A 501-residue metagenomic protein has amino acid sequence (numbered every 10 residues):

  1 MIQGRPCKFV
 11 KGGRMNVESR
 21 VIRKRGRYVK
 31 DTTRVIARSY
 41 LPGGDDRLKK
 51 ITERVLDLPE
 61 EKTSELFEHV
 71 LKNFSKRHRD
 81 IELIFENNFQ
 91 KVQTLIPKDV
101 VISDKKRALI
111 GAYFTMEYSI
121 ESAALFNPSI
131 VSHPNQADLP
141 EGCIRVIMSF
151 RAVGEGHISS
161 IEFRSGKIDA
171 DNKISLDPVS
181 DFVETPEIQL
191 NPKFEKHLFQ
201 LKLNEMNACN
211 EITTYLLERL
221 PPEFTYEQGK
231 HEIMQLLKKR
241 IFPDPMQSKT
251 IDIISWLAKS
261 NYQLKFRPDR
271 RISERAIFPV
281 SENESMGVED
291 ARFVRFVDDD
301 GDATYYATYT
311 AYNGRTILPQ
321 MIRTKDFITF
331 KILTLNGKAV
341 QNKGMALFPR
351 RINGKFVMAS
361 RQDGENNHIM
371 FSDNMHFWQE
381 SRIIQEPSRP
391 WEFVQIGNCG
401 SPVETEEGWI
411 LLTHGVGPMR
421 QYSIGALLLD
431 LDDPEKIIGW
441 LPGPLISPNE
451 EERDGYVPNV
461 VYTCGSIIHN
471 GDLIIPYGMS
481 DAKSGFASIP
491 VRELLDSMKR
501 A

Functional and structural regions predicted by a protein language model:
G12-M286, V294-A346, R350-V394, E404-Y456 (+1 more regions): Beta-rich carbohydrate-recognition and catalytic domains
F293, A346-P349, C399-S401, T463-I468: Beta-rich, blade/repeat-based domains predominating in secreted/periplasmic proteins but also intracellular
W391-C399, N459-Y462: Donor nucleotide-activated moiety binding/catalytic core segment of transferases that use nucleotide-activated donors
E452-S466: A conserved acidic, glycine/proline-rich C-terminal tail/linker
C464, H469, P476-D481: Beta-strand-rich recognition/accessory modules
